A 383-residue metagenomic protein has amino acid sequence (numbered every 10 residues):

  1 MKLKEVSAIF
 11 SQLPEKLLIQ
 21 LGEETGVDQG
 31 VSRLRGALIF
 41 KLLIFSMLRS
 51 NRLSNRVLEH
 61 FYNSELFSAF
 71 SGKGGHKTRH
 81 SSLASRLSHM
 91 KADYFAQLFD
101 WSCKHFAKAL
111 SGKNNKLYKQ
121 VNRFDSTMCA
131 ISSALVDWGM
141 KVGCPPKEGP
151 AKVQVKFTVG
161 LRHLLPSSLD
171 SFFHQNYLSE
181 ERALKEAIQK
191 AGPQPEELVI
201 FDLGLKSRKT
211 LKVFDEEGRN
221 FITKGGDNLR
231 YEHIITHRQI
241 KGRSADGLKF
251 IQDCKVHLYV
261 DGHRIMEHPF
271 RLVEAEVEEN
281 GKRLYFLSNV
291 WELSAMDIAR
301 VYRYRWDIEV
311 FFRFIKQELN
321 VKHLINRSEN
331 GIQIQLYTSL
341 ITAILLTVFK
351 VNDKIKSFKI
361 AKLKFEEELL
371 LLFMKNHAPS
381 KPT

Functional and structural regions predicted by a protein language model:
M1-R56, F61, S88-M90, Y94-S102 (+4 more regions): Single, function-defining residue in the core of a domain
S64-A69: A broadly used, surface-exposed interaction patch
F70-A92: Major-groove recognition helix of helix-turn-helix-like DNA-binding domains
R79, R123-F124: Noncatalytic, basic helical substrate-engagement surface that gates or grips nucleic-acid strands
K104-S111: A short, well-structured juxtamembrane/interface segment
